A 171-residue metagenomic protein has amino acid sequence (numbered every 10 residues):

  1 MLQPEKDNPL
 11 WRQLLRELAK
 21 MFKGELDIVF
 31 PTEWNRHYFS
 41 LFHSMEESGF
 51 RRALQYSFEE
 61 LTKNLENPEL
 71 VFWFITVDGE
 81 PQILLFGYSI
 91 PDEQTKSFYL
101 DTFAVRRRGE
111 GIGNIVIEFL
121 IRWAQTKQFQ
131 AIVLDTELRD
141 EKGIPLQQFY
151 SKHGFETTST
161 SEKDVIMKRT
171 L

Functional and structural regions predicted by a protein language model:
P4, N8, R12-Y56: Short amphipathic alpha-helix that is part of the acyltransferase structural core
F50-V77: Active-site rim helix/loop that mediates acceptor-substrate recognition in acyltransferases
I75, F86-P91, V105: GNAT/GCN5-related N-acetyltransferase fold signature
G79-L85, F98: Glycine-rich phosphate/pyrophosphate-binding loop shared by adenosine-nucleotide-utilizing enzymes
Q94-R107: Conserved acetyl-CoA binding element of GNAT-fold acetyltransferases
G109-A124, Q148, K152: Conserved acetyl-CoA-binding loop-helix of GNAT-fold acetyltransferases
V133-Q147, K163-L171: Conserved beta-strand-loop-alpha-helix junction that forms the acyl-donor binding cleft
Y150-T160: Conserved acetyl-CoA-binding loop of GNAT-fold acetyltransferases
